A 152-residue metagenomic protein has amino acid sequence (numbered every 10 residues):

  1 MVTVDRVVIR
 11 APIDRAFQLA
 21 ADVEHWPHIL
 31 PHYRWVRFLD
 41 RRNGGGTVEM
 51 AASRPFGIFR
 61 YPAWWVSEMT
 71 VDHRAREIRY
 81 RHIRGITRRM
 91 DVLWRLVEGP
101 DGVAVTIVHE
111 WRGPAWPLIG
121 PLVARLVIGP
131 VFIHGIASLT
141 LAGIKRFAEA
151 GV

Functional and structural regions predicted by a protein language model:
M1-T47: Hydrophobic ligand-binding cavity/cleft-lining segments
M1-V8, G45-T47, W64-V66, E77 (+2 more regions): Intrinsic-disorder/low-complexity, polar/charged segments enriched in Ser/Thr/Lys/Arg/Asp/Glu/Gln
D5-V7, V36-F38, W64-V71, H82 (+2 more regions): Hydrophobic/aromatic beta-strand elements that line small-molecule binding cavities or substrate pockets in beta-rich
A11-I13, H73-A75, G99-D101: Short loop segments at secondary-structure junctions
P12-R15, F132, I136, T140: Short amphipathic alpha-helical segments
R15-A20, W26, M69, L96 (+2 more regions): Hydrophobic pocket/interface hotspot
R37-G85, S138-V152: Glycine-rich portal/gate segments that line the openings of hydrophobic small-molecule binding cavities
R81-G135: Beta-strand/loop substructures that line and gate deep hydrophobic ligand-binding cavities in soluble
